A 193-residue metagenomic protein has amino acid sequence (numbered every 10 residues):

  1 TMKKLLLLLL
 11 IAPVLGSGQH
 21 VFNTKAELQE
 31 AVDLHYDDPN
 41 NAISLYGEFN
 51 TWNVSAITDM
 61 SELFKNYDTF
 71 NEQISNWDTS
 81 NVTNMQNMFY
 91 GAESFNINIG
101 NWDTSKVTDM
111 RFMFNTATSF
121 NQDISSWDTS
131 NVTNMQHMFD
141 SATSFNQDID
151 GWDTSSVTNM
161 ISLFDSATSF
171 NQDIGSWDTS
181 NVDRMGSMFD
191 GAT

Functional and structural regions predicted by a protein language model:
T1-L5: Positively charged n-region of N-terminal signal peptides that target proteins for export
L6-L9, L15-T193: Negatively charged
